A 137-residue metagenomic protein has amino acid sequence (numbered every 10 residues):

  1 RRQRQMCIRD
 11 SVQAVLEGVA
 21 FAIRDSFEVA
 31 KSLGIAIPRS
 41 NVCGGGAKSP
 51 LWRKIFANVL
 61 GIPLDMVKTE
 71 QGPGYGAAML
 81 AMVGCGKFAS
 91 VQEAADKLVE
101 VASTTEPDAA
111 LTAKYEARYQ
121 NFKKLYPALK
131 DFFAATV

Functional and structural regions predicted by a protein language model:
R1-Q5, R9-V137: Glycine/Thr-rich phosphate-binding loops that ligate phosphate moieties of nucleotide and other phosphorylated ligands
